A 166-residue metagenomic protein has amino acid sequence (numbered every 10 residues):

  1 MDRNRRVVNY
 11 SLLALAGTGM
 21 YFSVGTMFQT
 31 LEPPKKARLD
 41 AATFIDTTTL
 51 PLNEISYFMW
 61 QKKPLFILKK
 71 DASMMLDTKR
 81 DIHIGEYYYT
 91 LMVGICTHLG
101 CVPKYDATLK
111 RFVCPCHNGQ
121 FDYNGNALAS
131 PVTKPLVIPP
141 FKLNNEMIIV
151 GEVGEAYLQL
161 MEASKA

Functional and structural regions predicted by a protein language model:
M1-L15: N-terminal secretory signal peptides and thylakoid transit peptides that target proteins across membranes
N9, F22-T97, C101-T108, V137-A166: N-terminal pre-ligand scaffold of iron-sulfur
S11, I82-H83, F112, L128: A general structural-boundary detector
G17-Y21: Hydrophobic cores of alpha-helical transmembrane segments in multi-pass integral membrane proteins
T97-G100, P115-Q120: Histidine-centered catalytic micro-motifs
Y105-D106, G119-N126: Iron-sulfur (Fe-S) cluster-binding segments and ferredoxin-like electron-carrier domains, especially [2Fe-2S]
K110-N118, L128-L136: Short cysteine/histidine-rich metal-coordination sites, predominantly Zn2+-binding motifs
Y123, V132, F141-L143: Short, surface-exposed, polar/charged, turn-prone segments marking secondary-structure boundaries
